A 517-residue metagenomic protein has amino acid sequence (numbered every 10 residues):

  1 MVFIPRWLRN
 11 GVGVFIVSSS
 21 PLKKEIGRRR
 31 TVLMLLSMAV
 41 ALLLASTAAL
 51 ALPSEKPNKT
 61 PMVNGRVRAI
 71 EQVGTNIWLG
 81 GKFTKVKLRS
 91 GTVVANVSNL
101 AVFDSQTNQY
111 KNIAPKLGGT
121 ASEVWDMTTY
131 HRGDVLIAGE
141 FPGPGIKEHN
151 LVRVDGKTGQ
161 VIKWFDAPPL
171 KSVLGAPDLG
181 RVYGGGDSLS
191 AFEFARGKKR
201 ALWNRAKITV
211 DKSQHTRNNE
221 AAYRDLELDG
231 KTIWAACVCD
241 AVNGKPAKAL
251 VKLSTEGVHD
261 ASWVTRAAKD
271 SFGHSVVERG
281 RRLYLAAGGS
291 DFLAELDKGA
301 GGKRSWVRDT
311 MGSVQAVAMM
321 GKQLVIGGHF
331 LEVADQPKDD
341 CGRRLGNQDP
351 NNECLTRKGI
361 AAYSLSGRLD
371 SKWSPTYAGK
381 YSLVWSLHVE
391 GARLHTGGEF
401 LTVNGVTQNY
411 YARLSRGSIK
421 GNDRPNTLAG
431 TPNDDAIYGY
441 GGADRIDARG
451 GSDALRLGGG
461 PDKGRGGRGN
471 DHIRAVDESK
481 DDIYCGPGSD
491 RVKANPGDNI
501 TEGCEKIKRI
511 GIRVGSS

Functional and structural regions predicted by a protein language model:
M1-R29: N-terminal secretory signal peptides that target proteins for export/translocation
V32-L33, A41-I419: Extracytoplasmic surface signature
R68-I70, R224, Q315, I419-G441 (+1 more regions): Conserved small-residue-rich
L414-A429, I507-S516: Low-complexity, Pro/Thr/Ser/Gly/Ala-rich linker/spacer regions in secreted, extracellular modular proteins
K420-D423, G430, G439-G441, A448-G450 (+5 more regions): Glycine-centered beta-turn/loop sites at beta-strand termini
E478-G515: Leucine-rich solenoid repeat scaffolds
